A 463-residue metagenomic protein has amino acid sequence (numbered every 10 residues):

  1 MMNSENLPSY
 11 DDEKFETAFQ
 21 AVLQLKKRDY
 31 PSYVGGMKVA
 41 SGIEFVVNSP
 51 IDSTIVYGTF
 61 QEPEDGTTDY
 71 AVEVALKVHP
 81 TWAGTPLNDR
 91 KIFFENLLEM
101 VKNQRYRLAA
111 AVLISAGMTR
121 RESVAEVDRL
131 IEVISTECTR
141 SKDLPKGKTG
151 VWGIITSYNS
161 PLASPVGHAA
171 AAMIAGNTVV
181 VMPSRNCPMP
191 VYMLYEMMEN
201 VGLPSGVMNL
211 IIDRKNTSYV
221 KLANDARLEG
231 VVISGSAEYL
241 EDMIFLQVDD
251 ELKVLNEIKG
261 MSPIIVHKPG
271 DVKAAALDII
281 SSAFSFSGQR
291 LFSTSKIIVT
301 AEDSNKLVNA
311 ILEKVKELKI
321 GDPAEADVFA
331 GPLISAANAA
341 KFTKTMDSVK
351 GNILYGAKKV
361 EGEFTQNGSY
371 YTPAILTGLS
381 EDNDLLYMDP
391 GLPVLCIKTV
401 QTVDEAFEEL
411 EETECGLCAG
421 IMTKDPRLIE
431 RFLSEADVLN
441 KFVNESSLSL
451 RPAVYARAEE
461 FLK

Functional and structural regions predicted by a protein language model:
M1-D52, V56: Hydrophobic face of amphipathic alpha-helices that form TPR/SEL1-like repeat modules and related alpha-solenoid
M1-E13, T17, D128-K142, K273 (+9 more regions): C-terminal segments
G36, T54, A75, R90 (+11 more regions): Residue-level signal for inorganic ion chemistry
E44-F45, Y57-P63, V78-A83, I264-H267 (+5 more regions): Short, well-ordered beta-strand elements within core beta-sheets of diverse protein domains
S53-K142: Glycine-rich loop-to-alpha-helix module at the N-terminal edge of alpha/beta enzyme cores
I55-G58, L87-N88, I92, L203 (+4 more regions): Conserved C-terminal structural/oligomerization subdomain of aldehyde/semialdehyde dehydrogenase
L113, I134-A274, V400, R451: Rossmann-like NAD(P) dinucleotide-binding subdomain of oxidoreductase/dehydrogenase enzymes
G202, G230, E238-E381, V443: ALDH superfamily catalytic-core signature
